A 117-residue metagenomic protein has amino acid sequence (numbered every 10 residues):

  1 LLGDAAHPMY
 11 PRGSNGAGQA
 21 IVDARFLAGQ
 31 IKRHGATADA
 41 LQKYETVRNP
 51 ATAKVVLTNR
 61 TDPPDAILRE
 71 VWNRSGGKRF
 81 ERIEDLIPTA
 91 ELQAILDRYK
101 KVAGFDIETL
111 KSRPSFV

Functional and structural regions predicted by a protein language model:
L1-D65: Conserved mid-domain beta->alpha element of the FAD-binding
H7-P8, R25-A36, E45-T46, I67-V117: C-terminal lid/capping helical subdomain adjacent to the catalytic/cofactor pocket in oxidative enzymes
